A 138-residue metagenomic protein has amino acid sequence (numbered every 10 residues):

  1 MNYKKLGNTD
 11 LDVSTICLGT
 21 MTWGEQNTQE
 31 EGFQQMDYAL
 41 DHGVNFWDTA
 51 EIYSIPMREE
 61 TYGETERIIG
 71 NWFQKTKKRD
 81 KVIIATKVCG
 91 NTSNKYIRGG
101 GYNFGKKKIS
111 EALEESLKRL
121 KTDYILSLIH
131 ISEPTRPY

Functional and structural regions predicted by a protein language model:
M1-I83: N-terminal binding-site loop/beta-alpha segment at the start of enzyme catalytic domains that lines or forms
T20-E30, Y96-K107: Active-site mouth loops of central-metabolism enzymes
T22, E51-Y53, V88-T92, S132: Active-site-proximal loop/turn and secondary-structure-junction residues that shape catalytic pockets, frequently
T28-A39, F104-R119: Short, acidic/polar
N45, D123-L126: Short acidic/polar active-site loop segments enriched in Thr and Asp
M57-E60, G90-N103: Surface-exposed, active-site-proximal loop segments in enzymatic domains
A85-K87, S127-L128: Non-cysteine beta-strand/loop elements that form the S-adenosyl-L-methionine
I129-Y138: Single conserved hydrophobic/aromatic residue that forms the stacking wall/gate of nucleotide- or nucleobase-binding
